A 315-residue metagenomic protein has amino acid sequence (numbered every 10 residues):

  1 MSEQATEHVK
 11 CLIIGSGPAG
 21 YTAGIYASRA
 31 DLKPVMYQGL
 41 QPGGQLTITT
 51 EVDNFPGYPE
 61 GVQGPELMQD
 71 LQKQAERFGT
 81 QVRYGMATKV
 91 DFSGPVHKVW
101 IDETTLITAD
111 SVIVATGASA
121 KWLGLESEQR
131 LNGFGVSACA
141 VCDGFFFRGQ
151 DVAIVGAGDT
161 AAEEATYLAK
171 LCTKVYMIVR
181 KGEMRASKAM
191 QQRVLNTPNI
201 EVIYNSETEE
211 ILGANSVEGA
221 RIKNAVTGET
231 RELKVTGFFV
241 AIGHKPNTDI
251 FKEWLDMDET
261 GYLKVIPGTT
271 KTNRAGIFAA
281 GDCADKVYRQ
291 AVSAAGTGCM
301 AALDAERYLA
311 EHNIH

Functional and structural regions predicted by a protein language model:
M1-I14, A30, V35-M36, T80-Q150 (+3 more regions): FAD-binding core/adjacent interface of flavoenzyme oxidoreductases
E3-F78, Q150-D151, A162-K188, D258: Beta1-alpha1 glycine-rich phosphate/pyrophosphate-binding loop at the start of Rossmann-like nucleotide-binding domains
G17-P18, Q41, A118-A120, D159-T160 (+1 more regions): Residue-level detector of alpha-helix initiation sites
G24-I25, I48, G124-S127, A165-Y167 (+3 more regions): Short amphipathic alpha-helical segments
A75-I101, L106-A109, A169-P267, R274 (+1 more regions): A Rossmann-like FAD-binding core segment of flavoenzymes
S119, G124, Q129-F146, I242-Y288 (+2 more regions): FAD-site-proximal beta/loop scaffold in flavoenzymes
W122-L123, A162-A165, R185, T230 (+2 more regions): Glycine/Thr-rich phosphate-binding loops of Rossmann-like dinucleotide-binding domains
A162-E164, A280-H315: A conserved FAD-binding loop/helix module that cradles the flavin
